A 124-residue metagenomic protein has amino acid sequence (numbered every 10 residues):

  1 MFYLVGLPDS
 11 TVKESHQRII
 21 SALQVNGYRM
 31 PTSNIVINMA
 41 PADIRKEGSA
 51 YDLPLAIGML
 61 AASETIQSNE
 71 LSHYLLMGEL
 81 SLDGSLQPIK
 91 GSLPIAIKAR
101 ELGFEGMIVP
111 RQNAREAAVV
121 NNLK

Functional and structural regions predicted by a protein language model:
M1-K124: Peripheral, non-AAA+ core regions of ATP-driven protein-machinery
